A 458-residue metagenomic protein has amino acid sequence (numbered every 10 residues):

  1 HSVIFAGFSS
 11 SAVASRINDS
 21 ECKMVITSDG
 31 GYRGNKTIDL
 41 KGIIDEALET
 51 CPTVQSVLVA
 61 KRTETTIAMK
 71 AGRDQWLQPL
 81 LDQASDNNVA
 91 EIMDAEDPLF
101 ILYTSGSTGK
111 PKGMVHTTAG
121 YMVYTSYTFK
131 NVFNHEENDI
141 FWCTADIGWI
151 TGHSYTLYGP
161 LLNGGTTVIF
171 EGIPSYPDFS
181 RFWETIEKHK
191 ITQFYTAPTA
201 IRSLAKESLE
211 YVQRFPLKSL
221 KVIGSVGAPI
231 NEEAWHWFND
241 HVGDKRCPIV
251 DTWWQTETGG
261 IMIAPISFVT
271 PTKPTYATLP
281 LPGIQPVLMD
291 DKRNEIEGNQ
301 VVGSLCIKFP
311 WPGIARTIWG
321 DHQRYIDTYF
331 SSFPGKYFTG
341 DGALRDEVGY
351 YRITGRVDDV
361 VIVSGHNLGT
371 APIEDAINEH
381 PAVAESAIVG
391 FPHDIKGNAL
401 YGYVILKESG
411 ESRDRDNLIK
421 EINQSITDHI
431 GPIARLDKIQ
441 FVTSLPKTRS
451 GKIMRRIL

Functional and structural regions predicted by a protein language model:
H1-P79, A197-P198: Structural core segment of the AMP-binding/adenylate-forming
V3-N18, G30-Y32, K36-L40, G120 (+3 more regions): ATP-dependent adenylate-forming carboxylate-activation enzymes
A6-G30, I44, E187, F194 (+5 more regions): AMP-binding/adenylate-forming catalytic core of the ANL superfamily
Q55-A60, K70-Y103, K110, T118-G120 (+1 more regions): Conserved pre-ATP/AMP-binding loop-to-beta segment of ANL
V59-K61, I395, D428-I453: AMP-binding/adenylate-forming catalytic domain of the ANL superfamily
M122-I140, I150-T192, K206-L209: Conserved AMP-binding/adenylation subdomain of ANL enzymes
Y158, L162-G165, T192-T196, A205-P274 (+1 more regions): Gly/Ser/Thr-rich phosphate-binding loop
L279-G283, N294-Y329, L368-T370: Conserved ATP/PPi-binding loop(s) of AMP-dependent carboxylate-activating enzymes
